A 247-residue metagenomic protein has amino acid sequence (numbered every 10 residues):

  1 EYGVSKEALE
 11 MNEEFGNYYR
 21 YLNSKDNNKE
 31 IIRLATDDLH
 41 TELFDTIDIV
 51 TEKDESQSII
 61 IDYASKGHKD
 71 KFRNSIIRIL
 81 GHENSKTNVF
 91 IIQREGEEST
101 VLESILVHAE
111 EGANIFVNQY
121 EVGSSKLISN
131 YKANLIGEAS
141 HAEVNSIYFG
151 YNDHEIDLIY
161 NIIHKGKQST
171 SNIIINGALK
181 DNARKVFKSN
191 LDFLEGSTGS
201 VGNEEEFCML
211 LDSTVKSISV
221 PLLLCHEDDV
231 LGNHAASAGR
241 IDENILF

Functional and structural regions predicted by a protein language model:
Y2-F247: Conserved beta-strand/loop scaffold segments within soluble protein domains that form the structured core and edges
